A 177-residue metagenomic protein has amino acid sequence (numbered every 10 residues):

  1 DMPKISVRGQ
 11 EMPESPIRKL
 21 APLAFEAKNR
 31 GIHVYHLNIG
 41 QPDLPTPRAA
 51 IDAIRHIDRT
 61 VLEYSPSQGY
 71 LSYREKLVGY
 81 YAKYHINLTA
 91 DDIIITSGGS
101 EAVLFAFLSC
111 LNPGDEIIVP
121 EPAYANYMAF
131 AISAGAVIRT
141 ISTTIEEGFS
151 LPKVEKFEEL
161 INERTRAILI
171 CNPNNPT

Functional and structural regions predicted by a protein language model:
P3-G98, F105: N-terminal small-domain helix-loop-helix segment of the aminotransferase-like
L88-I93, P113-E116, R164: Short acidic capping loops at alpha-helix termini that bridge into adjacent secondary structure
G99-L104, A123-Y127: Conserved coil-to-alpha-helix start sites within the AMP-binding
S109-A131: Conserved PLP-anchoring active-site segment centered on the Schiff-base-forming lysine
E121, T140-I145: Short beta->alpha connector loops at strand-helix junctions that form conserved, small/polar/Pro-enriched
I132-R139: A short helix-loop-beta submotif of the ANL/AMP-binding
T143-T177: Active-site phosphate-binding strand-loop segment of PLP-dependent enzymes
